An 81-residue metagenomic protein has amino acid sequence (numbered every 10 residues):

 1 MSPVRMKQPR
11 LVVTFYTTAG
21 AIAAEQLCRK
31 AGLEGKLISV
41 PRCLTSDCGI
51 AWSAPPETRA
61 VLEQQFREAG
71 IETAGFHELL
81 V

Functional and structural regions predicted by a protein language model:
M1-V4, L37-C43: Short, flexible, solvent-exposed loop/turn segments with mixed acidic/basic and small polar residues
S2-T14: Short glycine-/aliphatic-rich beta-strand segments at the starts of folded cytosolic domains
Q8, K30, T45-G49, I71: Short connector loops at helix/strand junctions that flank enzyme active sites, especially segments positioning acidic
L11-V13, G49-A54: Short cationic amphipathic helices and targeting signals
Y16-E34: Short amphipathic alpha-helix segments
E34-V40, A74-G75: A short linear hydrophobic-aromatic micro-motif
R42-C48, E78-V81: Short proline/glycine- and acidic-rich turn/helix-capping motifs at secondary-structure junctions
S53-V81: C-terminal structural segments of small proteins and small subunits
